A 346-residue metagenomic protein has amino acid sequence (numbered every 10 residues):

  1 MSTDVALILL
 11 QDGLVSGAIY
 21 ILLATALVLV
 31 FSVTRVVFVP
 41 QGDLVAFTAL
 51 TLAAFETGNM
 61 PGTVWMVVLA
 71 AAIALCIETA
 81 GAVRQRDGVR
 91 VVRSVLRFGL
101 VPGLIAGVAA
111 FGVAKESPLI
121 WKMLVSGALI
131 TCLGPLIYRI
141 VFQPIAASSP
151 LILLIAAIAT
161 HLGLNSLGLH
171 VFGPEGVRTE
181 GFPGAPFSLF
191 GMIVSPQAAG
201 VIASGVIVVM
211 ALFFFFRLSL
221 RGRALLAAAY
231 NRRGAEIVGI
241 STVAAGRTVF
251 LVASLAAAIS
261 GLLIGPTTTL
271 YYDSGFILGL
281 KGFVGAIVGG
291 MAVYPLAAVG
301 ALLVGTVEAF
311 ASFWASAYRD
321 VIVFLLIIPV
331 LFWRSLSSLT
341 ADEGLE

Functional and structural regions predicted by a protein language model:
M1-A24, F31-S32, V37, L44 (+5 more regions): Membrane-interfacial amphipathic/re-entrant helices at transmembrane-helix boundaries
S2-V15, I19, A198, F215-L220 (+2 more regions): Inter-helical junctions in multi-pass inner-membrane proteins, predominant in energy-converting antiporter-like
D4-V5, A26, A71-A109, R233-I237 (+2 more regions): Cytosolic-side transmembrane-helix boundaries in multi-pass membrane proteins
L22-L27, P40-G58, L100-A110, A256-I264 (+3 more regions): Hydrophobic alpha-helical segments within and immediately flanking transmembrane helices of multi-pass membrane proteins
L27-A49, G62, D87-G99, A147-L153 (+5 more regions): Short, non-helical or kinked segments that cap or interrupt transmembrane helices
G42-F47, S94-G103, S126-G127, Y138 (+3 more regions): Pore- or pathway-lining transmembrane helices of multi-pass membrane proteins that form conduits for solutes/ions
S126, I140, P144-L218, A245 (+3 more regions): Transmembrane helix-bundle core of multi-pass membrane transporters and related energy-transducing complexes
I193-L270, Y294-V299: Helix-loop-helix "hairpin" substructures at the membrane interface of multi-pass membrane proteins
